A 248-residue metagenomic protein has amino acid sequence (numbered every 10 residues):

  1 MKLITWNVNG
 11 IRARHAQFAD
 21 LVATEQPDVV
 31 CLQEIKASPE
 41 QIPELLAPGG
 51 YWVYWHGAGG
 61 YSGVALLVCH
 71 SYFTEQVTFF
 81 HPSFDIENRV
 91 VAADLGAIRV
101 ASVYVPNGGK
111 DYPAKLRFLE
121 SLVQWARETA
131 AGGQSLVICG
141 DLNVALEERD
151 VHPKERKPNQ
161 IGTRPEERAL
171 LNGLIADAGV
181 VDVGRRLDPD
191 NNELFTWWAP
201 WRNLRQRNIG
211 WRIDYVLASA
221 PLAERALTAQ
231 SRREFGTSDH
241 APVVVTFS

Functional and structural regions predicted by a protein language model:
M1-A47, W52, V64, L174: N-terminal, active-site-proximal structural segment of metallo-dependent hydrolase catalytic domains
M1-N9, D94-N107, C139: Active-site-proximal beta-strand elements of phosphoester/diester hydrolases
W6-N7, V22-E40, V100, A126-E148 (+4 more regions): Active-site beta-strand/loop signature of hydrolases that rely on acidic residues for catalysis
K36-P106, R117: Structured beta-strand-rich core segments of catalytic domains in phosphoester-bond hydrolases
G49, E120-I209, I213: Metal-dependent phosphoesterases centered on the DNase I-like endonuclease/exonuclease/phosphatase
W55-A58, H81-S83, R205-N208, R233-G236: Short Gly/Pro-enriched turn/cap motifs at secondary-structure boundaries
G60-E75, D177, W201-E224: Conserved beta strand-loop-helix elements of the APE1-like EEP
H81, Y104-L119, E155-Q160: Surface-exposed cleft-lining segments at the edges of enzyme active sites
